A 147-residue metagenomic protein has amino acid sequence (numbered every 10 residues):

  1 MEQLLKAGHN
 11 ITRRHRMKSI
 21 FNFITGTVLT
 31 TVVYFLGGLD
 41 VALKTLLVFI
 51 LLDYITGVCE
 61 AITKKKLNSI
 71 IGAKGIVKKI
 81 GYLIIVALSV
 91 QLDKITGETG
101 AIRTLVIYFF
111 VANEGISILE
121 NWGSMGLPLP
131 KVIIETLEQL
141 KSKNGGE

Functional and structural regions predicted by a protein language model:
M1-H15, S19-I20, A112-E147: Membrane-proximal cytosolic segments adjacent to transmembrane helices
K18-G26, K78-I84: Short hydrophobic alpha-helical membrane-embedded segments
F23-T45: Membrane-helix boundary elements
V33, L46-G57, Y82-V90, F109-S117: Alpha-helical transmembrane segments of multi-pass membrane proteins
D40-L47, I80-G81, G100-F110, E120: Alpha-helical transmembrane segments of integral membrane proteins, emphasizing hydrophobic/aromatic residues
I50-I71: Membrane-helix boundary/interface segments in integral membrane proteins
K64-V86: Juxtamembrane helix-capping/reentrant segments at transmembrane boundaries
L92-A101: Membrane-helix boundary connector in multi-pass membrane proteins
